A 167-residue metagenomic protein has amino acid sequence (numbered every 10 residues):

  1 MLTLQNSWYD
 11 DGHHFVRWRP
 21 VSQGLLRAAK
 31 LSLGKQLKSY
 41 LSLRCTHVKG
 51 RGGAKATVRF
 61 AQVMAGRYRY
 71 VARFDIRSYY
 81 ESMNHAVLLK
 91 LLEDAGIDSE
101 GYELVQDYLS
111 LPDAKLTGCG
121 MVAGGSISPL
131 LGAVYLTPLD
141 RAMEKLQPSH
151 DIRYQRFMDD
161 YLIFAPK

Functional and structural regions predicted by a protein language model:
M1-W8: A structured, charge-rich N-terminal accessory region that forms the first stable segment of a protein and links
W8-D11, D159: Short, ordered beta-strand-loop transition motifs
D11-S42, T117-K145: Conserved pre-motif C helix in the palm subdomain of viral-like polymerases
H14, L43-V48, V87-E93: Charged, low-complexity surface segments at secondary-structure and domain boundaries
P20-V21, L25, G53, I97 (+1 more regions): Generic detector of ordered secondary-structure context
L26-N84: Active-site-proximal segment of RNA-dependent polymerases
V58-K167: Conserved polymerase palm-domain catalytic core
